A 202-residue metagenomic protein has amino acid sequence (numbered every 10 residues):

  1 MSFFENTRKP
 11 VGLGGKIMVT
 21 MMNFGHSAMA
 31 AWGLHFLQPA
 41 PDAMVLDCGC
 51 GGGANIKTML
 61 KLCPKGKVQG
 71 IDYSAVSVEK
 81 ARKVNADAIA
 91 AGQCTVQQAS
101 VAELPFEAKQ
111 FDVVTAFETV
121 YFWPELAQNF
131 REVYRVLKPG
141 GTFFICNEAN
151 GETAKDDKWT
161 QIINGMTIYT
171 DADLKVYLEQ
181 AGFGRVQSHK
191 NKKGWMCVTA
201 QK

Functional and structural regions predicted by a protein language model:
P10-N23, S27, T142-T199: C-terminal alpha-helical "lid/dimerization" subdomain adjacent to the S-adenosyl-L-methionine
F24-A43, T58: Conserved alpha-helix/loop element of class I SAM-dependent methyltransferases that forms part of the SAM/SAH-binding
L37-P39, L62-C63, L137: A generic alpha-to-beta junction signature in SAM-dependent methyltransferases
D42, L137-T142: Short glycine-dipeptide loop
M44-E103: Class I SAM-dependent methyltransferase SAM/SAH-binding core
A102-V113: A short acidic, Gly/Pro-enriched loop at the edge of an enzyme's catalytic core that lines a small-molecule cofactor
V113-L126: A short SAM/SAH-binding and catalytic strip from SAM-dependent methyltransferases
A127-P139: A short glycine-rich, Lys/Arg-flanked "PGG" loop and its adjoining helix->strand segment in the class I
